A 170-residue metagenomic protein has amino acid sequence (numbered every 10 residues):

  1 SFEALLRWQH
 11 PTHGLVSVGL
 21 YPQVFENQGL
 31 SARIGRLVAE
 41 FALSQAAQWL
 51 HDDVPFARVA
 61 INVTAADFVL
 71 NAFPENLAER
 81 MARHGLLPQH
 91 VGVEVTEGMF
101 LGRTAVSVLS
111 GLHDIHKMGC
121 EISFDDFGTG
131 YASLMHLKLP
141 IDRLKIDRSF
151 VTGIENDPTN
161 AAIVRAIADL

Functional and structural regions predicted by a protein language model:
S1-Q23, A42, D142-L144: A short, well-structured catalytic beta-strand-centered motif of the EAL phosphodiesterase domain for c-di-GMP
F2-E3, L30-S107: Catalytic core of bacterial c-di-GMP phosphodiesterases, primarily the EAL and HD-GYP domains, capturing alpha-helical
W8-H10, D67-E79, M99-S110, F127-L170: Bacterial c-di-GMP phosphodiesterase catalytic domain signature
G14-V18, N27, F124-H136: Catalytic-site-adjacent helices and loops of nucleotide signaling machinery
G19-E26, A32, L109-H113, A161: Conserved long alpha-helical elements within nucleotide-processing catalytic cores of c-di-GMP signaling and class III
Y21, V38, I61, V93 (+2 more regions): Conserved, mostly hydrophobic/aromatic
A46-L50, M81-A82, L109-G119, R165-D169: Surface-exposed amphipathic alpha-helices with a cationic face
L86, H116-C120, L139-I146: Glycine-enriched alpha-helix->loop->beta-strand junction motifs that scaffold or abut catalytic
